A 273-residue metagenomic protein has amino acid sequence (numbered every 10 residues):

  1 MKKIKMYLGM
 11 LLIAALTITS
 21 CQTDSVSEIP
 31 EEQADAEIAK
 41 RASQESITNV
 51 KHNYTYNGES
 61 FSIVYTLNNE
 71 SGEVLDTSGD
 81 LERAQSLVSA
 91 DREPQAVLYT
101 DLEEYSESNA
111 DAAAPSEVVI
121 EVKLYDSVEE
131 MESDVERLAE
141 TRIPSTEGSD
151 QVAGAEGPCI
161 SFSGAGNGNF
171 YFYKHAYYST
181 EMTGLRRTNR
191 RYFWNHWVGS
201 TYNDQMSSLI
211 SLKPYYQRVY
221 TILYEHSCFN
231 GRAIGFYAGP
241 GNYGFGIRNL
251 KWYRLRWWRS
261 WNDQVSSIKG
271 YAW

Functional and structural regions predicted by a protein language model:
M1-L8: Bacterial N-terminal signal peptides that target proteins for export
T17-S20: C-terminal motif of bacterial Sec signal peptides marking the signal peptidase cleavage site
V26-W273: Compact beta-sheet-dominated domain cores in extracellular/mature segments
